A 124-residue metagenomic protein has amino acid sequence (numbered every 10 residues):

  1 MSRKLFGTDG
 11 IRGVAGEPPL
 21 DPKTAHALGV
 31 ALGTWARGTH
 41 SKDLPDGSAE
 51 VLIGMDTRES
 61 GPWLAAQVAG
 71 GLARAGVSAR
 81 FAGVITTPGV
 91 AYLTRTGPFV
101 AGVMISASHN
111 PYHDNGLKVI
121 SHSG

Functional and structural regions predicted by a protein language model:
M1-G70, R74-A75: An N-terminal, well-structured beta->alpha segment
S41-S123: Ferredoxin-reductase
